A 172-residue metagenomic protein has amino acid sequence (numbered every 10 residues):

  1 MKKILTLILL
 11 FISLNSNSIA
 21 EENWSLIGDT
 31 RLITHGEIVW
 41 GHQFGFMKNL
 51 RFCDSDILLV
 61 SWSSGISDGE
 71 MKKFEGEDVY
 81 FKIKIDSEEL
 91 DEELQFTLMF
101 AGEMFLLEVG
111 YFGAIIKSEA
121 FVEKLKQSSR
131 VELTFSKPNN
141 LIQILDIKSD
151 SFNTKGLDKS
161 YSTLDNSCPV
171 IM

Functional and structural regions predicted by a protein language model:
I4-S16: Sec-dependent N-terminal signal peptides
I19-M172: A generic "folded-domain core" signal
